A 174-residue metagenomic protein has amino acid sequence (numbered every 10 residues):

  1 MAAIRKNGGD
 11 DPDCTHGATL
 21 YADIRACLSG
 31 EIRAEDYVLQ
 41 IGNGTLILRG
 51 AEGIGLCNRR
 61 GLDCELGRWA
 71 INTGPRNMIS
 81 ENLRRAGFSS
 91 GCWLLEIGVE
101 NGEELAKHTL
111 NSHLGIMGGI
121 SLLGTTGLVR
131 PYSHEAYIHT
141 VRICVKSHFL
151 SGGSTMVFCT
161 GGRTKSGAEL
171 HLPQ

Functional and structural regions predicted by a protein language model:
M1-L114: Generic N-terminal targeting/processing segments that precede catalytic cores or assembly contacts
N111-S121, T125-Q174: A structural signal for small-residue-enriched, beta-sheet-centric alpha/beta enzyme cores and oligomeric scaffold folds
